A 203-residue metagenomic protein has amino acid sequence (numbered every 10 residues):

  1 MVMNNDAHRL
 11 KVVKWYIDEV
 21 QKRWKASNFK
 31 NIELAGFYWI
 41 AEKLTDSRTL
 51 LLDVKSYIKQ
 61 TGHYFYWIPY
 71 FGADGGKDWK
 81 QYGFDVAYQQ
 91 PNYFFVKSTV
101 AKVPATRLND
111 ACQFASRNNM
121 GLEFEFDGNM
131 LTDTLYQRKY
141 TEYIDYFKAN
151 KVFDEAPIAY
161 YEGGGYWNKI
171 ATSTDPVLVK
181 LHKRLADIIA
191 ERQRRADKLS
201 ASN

Functional and structural regions predicted by a protein language model:
M1, S47-D53, G76-K80, T99-V100 (+1 more regions): A short acidic (Asp/Glu
M1-I17, E33-K43, K55-G76, E123-D127: Aromatic-lined carbohydrate-recognition surfaces of secreted/lumenal glycan-active proteins
V12-Y16, L50, V103, R107: Soluble or luminal CAZymes and related metallo-dependent hydrolases
I17-K25, Y70-W79, A105-A111: Alpha-helical scaffolding within the catalytic cores of extracellular/periplasmic polymer-degrading hydrolases
Q21, L51-Y64, C112, S116: Surface-exposed amphipathic alpha-helices with a cationic face
K22-G36, K43-L52: Short N-terminal edge-element motif at the start of the domain
F29-E42, K80-V100: Aromatic- and acid-rich polysaccharide-binding/catalytic face of secreted or lumenal carbohydrate-active enzymes
G72, F84-A101, R107-N203: Substrate-binding cleft of secreted/luminal carbohydrate-active enzymes
